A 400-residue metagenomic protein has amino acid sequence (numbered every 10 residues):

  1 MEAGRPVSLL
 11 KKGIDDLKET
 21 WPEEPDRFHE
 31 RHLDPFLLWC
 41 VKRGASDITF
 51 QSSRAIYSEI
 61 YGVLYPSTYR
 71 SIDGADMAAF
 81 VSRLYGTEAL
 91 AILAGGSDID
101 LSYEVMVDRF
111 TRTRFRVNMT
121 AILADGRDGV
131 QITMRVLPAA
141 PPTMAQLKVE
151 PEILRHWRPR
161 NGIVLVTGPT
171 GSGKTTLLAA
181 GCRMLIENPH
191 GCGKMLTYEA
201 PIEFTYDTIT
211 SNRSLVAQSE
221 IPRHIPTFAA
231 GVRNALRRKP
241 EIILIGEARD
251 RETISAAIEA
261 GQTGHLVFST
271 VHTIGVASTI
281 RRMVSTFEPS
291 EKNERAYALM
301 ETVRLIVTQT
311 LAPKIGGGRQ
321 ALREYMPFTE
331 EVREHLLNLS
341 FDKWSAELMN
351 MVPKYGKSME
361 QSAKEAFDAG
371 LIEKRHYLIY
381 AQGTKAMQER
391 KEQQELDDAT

Functional and structural regions predicted by a protein language model:
G4-T400: Short, flexible helix-loop junctions that flank or precede catalytic/ligand sites
